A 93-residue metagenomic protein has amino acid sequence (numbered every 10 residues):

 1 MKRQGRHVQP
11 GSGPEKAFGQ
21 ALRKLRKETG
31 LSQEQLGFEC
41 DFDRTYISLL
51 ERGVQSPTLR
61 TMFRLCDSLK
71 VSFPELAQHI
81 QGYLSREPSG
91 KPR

Functional and structural regions predicted by a protein language model:
Q4, E75-R93: Short, charged recognition helix plus adjacent turn of helix-turn-helix-like nucleic-acid-binding domains
Q4-K27: A short, Lys/Arg-rich alpha-helix, primarily the initiator
Q20-E39, R64, K91-P92: Short basic helix-loop element that most often maps to the first helix and adjoining turn of HTH DNA-binding modules
L22, L36-G37, I47-L50, L76: Conserved hydrophobic/aromatic packing and binding residues within compact polymer-binding modules
D41-Q55: Recognition helix of helix-turn-helix/homeodomain-like DNA-binding domains that insert into the DNA major groove
R60-E75: DNA major-groove recognition helix of helix-turn-helix/homeodomain DNA-binding modules
